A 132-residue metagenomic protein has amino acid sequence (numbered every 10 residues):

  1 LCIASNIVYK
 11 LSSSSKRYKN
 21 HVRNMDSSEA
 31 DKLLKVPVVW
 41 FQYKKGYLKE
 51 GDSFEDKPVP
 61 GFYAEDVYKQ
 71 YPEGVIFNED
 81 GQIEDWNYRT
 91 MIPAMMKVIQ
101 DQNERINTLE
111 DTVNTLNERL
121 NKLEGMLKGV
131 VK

Functional and structural regions predicted by a protein language model:
L1-S28: Small/polar residue-rich beta-strand/coil "junction" motifs that cap repeat-based extracellular fibers
V8, V38, G46, E73-G74: Acidic glycine-/aspartate-rich tracts in secreted/extracellular proteins
S12, G61-F62: Short aromatic/basic micro-patch
H21, E73, F77-K132: C-terminal intramolecular chaperone/auto-processing assembly modules
S28-K45, E50: Acidic, glycine-rich loop-and-strand cores that form catalytic or ligand-binding grooves in diverse globular domains
E29-K32, Y63, M95: Stable alpha-helical elements in mature extracytoplasmic
G51-P58: Extended, non-catalytic structural segments that build the interaction scaffolds of large macromolecular assemblies
V67: Active-site-adjacent helical/loop segments in soluble small-molecule enzymes
